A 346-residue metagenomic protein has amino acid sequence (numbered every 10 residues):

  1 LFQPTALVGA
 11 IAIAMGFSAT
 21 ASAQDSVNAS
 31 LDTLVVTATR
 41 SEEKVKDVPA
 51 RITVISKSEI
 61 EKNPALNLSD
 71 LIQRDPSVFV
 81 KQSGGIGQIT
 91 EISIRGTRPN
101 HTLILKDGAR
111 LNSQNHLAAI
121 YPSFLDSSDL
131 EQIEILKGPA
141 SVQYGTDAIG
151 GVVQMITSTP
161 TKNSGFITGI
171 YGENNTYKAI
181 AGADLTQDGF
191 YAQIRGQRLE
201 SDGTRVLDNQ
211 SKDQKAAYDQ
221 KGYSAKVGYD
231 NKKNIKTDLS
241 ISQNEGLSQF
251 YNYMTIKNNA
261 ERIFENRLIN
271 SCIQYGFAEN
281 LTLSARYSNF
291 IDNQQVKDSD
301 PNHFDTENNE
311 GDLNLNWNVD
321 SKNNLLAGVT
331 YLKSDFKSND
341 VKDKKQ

Functional and structural regions predicted by a protein language model:
L1-N63, S69-Q73, D184-L185, K221 (+1 more regions): N-terminal Sec signal peptide and the immediately downstream disordered periplasmic leader that contains the TonB box
D32, T90, G151, G165 (+5 more regions): Hydrophobic, lipid-facing positions within transmembrane beta-strands of outer-membrane proteins
T39, G138, I170-N174, T186 (+4 more regions): Outer-membrane beta-barrel pore domains and translocons
I52, I60, I72, I133-I135 (+3 more regions): Non-catalytic regulatory/gating segments with a bias toward low-complexity or hydrophobic composition
S69, Q73-A109, E131: Extracytoplasmic beta-strand/coil segments of soluble accessory domains associated with Gram-negative outer-membrane
E91, A109-K137, S158: Short acidic/polar hinge/loop motifs at secondary-structure boundaries that mediate gating or recognition
Q154, T161-G165, I170, G182-F264: Periplasmic-side early beta-strands and strand-to-turn transitions of outer-membrane beta-barrels
D230-G246, I263-Q346: Face-selective signature of the C-terminal outer-membrane beta-barrel domain
